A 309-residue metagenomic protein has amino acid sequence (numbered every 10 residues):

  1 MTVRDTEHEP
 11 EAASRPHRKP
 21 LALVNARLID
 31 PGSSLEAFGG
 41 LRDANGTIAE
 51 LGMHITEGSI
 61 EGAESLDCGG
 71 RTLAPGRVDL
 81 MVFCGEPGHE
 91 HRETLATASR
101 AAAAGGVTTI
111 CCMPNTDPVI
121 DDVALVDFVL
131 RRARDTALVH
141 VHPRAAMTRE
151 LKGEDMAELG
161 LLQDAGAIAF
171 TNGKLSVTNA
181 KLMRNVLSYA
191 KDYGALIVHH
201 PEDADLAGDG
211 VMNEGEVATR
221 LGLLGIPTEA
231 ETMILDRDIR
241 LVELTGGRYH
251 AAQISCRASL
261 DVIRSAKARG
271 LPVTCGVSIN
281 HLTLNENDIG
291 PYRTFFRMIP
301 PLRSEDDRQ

Functional and structural regions predicted by a protein language model:
T2-A22, R27-G76: Histidine-rich, glycine-flanked metal-binding segment
H17-K19, I60-A63, C68-G69, L73 (+7 more regions): Short coil/turn connectors at secondary-structure junctions
A26, G46, G70, M81 (+7 more regions): Divalent metal-coordination and catalytic microenvironments
M53, P114-D117, A146-T148, K174-L175 (+2 more regions): Short, ordered loop/turn segments at secondary-structure junctions
C68-A133: Metal-associated gating/positioning segment near the N- to mid-region
L80-E93, P114-T116, H142-D155, G222-E229 (+1 more regions): Active-site mouth loops of central-metabolism enzymes
V123-H140, S188-H199: Alpha-helix-loop-beta-strand connector modules within alpha/beta enzyme cores
E154-Q309: Histidine/acidic residue-rich metal-binding segments in metalloenzymes
